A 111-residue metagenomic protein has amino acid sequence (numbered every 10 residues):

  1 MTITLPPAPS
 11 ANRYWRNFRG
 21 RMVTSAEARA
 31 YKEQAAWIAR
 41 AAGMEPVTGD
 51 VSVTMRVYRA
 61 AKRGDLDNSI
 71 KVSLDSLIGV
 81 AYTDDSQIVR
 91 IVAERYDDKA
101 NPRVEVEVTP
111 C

Functional and structural regions predicted by a protein language model:
M1-C111: Acidic, proline/glycine-enriched N-terminal capping motif
